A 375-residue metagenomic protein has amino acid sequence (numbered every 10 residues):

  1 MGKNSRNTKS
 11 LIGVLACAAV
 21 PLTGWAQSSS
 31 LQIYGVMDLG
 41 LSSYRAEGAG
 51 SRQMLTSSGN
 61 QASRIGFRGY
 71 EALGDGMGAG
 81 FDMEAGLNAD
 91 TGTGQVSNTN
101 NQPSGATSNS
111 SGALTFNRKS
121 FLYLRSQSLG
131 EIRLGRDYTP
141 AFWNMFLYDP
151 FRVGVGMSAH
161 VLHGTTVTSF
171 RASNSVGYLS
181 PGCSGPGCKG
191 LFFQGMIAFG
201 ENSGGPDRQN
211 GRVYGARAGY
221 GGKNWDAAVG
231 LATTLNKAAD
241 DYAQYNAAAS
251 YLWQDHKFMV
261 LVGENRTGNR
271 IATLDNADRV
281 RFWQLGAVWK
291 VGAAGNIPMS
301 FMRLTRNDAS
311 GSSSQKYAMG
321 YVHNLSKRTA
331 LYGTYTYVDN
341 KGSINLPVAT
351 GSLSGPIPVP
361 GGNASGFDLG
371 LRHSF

Functional and structural regions predicted by a protein language model:
M1-S30: Cleavable N-terminal export/targeting peptides
S28-S43, R52-G200, N210, G219-K223: Outer membrane beta-barrel
L31-L39, D75, A79-M83, I132 (+9 more regions): Transmembrane beta-strands of outer-membrane beta-barrel proteins
L41-A49, L87-T93, P140-N144, E201-G205 (+6 more regions): Gram-negative outer-membrane beta-barrel proteins
G50-M54, A106-S108, L162-G164, S203-G204 (+3 more regions): Extracellular loop and loop/strand-boundary signature of outer-membrane beta-barrel proteins
Q61-I65, R118-L122, A172-V176, Y214-A216 (+4 more regions): Hydrophobic, lipid-facing positions within transmembrane beta-strands of outer-membrane proteins
G211-N324, Y335-Y337: Detector for outer-membrane/organellar transmembrane beta-barrel domains, recognizing the amphipathic beta-strand
H323-L325, Y337, V359-F375: Outer-membrane beta-barrel "beta-signal"
